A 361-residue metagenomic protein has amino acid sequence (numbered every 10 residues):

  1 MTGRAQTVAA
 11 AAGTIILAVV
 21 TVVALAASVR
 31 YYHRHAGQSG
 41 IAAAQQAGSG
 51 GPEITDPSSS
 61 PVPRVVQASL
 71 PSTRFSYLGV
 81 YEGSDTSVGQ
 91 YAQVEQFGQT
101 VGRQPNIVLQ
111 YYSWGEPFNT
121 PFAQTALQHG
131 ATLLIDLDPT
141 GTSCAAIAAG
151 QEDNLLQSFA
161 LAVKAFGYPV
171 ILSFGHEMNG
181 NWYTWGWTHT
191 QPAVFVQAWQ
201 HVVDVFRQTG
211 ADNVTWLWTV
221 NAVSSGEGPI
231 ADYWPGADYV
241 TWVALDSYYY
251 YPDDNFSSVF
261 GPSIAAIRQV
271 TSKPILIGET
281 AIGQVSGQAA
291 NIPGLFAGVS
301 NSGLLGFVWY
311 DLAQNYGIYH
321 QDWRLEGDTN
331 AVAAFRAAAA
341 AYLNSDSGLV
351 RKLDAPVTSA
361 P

Functional and structural regions predicted by a protein language model:
S28-E116, G348-T358: Boundary/entry segment of secreted carbohydrate-active catalytic domains
S69-S84, P169-I171, H176, G278-P361: Substrate-binding cleft of secreted/luminal carbohydrate-active enzymes
L70, V94-R103, P117-L134, S158-Y168 (+3 more regions): Acidic (Asp/Glu)-rich catalytic clusters
L78-E82, W199, V203-P229, S272-V285 (+1 more regions): Aromatic-lined carbohydrate-recognition surfaces of secreted/lumenal glycan-active proteins
Q90-Y91, A222-D238, P293: Distinct, well-ordered alpha-helical segments
P105, L109-Q110, I230-S257, Y310-L312: Aromatic- and acid-rich polysaccharide-binding/catalytic face of secreted or lumenal carbohydrate-active enzymes
S113-G115, N119-W218, L305, Y310 (+3 more regions): Substrate-binding cleft of extracellular glycoside hydrolase catalytic domains
P121-T132, D136-D138, L245-S286: Glycoside hydrolase catalytic-domain groove-lining segments
